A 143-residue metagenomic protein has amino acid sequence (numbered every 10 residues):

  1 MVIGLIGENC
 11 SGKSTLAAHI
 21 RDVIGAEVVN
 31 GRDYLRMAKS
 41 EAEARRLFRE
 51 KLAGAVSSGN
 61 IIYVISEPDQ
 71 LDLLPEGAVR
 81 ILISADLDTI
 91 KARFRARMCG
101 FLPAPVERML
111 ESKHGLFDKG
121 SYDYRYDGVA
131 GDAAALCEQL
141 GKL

Functional and structural regions predicted by a protein language model:
V2: Walker A (P-loop) ATP-phosphate-binding motif of ABC ATPase nucleotide-binding domains
L5: Hydrophobic anchor at the beta1->P-loop junction of P-loop NTPases
E8: P-loop (Walker A) phosphate-binding loop of NTP-binding proteins
S11: ATP-binding Walker
S14: Walker A/P-loop
A17-G59: Conserved substrate/cofactor phosphate-moiety recognition/catalytic segment in nucleotide-dependent phosphotransferases
L74-A96: Conserved phosphate-donor/acceptor-positioning beta-strand/loop module used by diverse small-molecule
C99-L143: Small-molecule kinase domains that catalyze NTP-dependent phosphoryl transfer to phosphate-bearing small molecules
